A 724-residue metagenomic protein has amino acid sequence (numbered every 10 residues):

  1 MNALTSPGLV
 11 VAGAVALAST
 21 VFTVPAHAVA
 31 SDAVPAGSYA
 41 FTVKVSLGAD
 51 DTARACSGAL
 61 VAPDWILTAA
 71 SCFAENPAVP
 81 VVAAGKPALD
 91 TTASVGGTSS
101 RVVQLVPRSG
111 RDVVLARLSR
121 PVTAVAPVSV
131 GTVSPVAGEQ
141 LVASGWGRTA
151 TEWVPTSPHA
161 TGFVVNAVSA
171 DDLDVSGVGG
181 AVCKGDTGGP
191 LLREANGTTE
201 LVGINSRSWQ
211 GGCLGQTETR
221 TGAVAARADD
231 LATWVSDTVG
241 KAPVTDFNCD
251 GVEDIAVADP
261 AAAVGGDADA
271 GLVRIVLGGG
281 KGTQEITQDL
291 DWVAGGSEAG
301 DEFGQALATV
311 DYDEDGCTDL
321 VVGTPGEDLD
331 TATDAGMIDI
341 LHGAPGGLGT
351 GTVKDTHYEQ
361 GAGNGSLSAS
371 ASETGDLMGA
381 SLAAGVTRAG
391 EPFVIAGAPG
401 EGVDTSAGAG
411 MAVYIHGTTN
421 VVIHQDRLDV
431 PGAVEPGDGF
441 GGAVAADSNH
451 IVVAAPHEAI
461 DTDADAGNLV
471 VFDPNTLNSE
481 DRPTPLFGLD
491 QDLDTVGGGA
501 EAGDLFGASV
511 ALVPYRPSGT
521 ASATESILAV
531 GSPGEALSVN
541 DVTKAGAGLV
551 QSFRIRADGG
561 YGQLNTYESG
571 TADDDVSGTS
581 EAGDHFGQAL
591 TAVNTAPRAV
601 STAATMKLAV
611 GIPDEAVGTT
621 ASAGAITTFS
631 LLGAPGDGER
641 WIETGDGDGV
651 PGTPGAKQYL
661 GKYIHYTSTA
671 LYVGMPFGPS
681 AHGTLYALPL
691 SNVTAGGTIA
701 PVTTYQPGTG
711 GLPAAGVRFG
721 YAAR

Functional and structural regions predicted by a protein language model:
M1-A28, T238: Secretory targeting and sorting signals
V29-G37, A49-D51, P80-T123: Conserved catalytic-core segment of clan PA serine endopeptidases
T42-P63, G97, R101: A conserved glycine-rich beta-strand in the N-terminal activation segment of trypsin-fold
L60-I66, A70, G162, P190-P243: C-terminal subregion of chymotrypsin/trypsin-like serine protease catalytic domains
W65-A70, A137-T149, G177, L192-G212 (+5 more regions): Active-site-proximal beta-strands of protease catalytic cores
T98-S100, S109-A181, T219-T221, A228-A232: Chymotrypsin/trypsin-fold serine protease catalytic domain
D237-V244, L272-E302, I340-D376, M411-D438 (+4 more regions): Blade-edge motifs of beta-propeller repeat domains
T238-V252, A258, G304-C317, G379-I395 (+6 more regions): Beta-propeller blade termini
